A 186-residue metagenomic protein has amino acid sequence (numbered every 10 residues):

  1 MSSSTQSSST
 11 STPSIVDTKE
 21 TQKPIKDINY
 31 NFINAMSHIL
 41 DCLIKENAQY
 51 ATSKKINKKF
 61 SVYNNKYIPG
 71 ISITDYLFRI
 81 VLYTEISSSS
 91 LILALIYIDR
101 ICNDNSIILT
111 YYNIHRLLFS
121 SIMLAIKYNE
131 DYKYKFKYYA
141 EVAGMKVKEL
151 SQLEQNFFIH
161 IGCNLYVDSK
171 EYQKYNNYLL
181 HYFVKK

Functional and structural regions predicted by a protein language model:
M1-S89, L93, D99-I107, S151 (+2 more regions): Acidic, Ser/Thr/Pro-rich regulatory low-complexity segments at or just upstream of the first helical elements of major
Y97-C102, A125, G162: Hydrophobic residues within the alpha-helices of tandem HEAT/HEAT-like
I114-S120, A125, N129-V147, E154-H160: Alpha-helical bundle/repeat cores within regulatory domains of eukaryotic proteins
H160-V167: Noncatalytic linker/hinge segments flanking ATPase motor cores
